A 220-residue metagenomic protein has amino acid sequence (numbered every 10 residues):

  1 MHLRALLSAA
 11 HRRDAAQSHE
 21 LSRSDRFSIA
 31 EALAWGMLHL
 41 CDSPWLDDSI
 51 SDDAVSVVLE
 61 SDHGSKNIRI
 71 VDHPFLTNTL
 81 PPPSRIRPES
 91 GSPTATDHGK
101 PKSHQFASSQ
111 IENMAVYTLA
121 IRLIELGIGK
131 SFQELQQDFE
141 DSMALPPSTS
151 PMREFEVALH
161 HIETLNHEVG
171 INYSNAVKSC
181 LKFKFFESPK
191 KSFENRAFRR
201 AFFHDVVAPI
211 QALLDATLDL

Functional and structural regions predicted by a protein language model:
M1-L21, K66, I86-P101: N-proximal, low-complexity, solvent-exposed accessory regions that precede a main structured/catalytic
E20-R23, E60: AAA+ P-loop ATPase mechanoenzymes
F27, E31, H39, S43-N67 (+4 more regions): Helical subdomain adjoining the active site within ATP-dependent kinase catalytic cores
I70: Exposed loop/turn and edge beta-strand positions of beta-sandwich/beta-sheet ligand-binding modules
